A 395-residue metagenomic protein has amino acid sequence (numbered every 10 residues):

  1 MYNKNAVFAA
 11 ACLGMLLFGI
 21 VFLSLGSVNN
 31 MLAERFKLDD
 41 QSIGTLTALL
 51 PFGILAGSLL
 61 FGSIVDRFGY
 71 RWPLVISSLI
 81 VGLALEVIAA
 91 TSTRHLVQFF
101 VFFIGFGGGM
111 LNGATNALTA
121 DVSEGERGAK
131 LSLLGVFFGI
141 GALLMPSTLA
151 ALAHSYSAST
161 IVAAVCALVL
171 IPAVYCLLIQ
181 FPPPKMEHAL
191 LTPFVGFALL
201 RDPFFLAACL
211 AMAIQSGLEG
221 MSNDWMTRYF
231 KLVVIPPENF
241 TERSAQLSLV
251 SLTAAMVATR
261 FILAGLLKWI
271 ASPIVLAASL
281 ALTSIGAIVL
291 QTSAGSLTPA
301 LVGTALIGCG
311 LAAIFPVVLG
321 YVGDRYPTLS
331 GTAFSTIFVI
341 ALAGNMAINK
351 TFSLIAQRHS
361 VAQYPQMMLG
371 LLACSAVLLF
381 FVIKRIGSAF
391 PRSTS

Functional and structural regions predicted by a protein language model:
L23, P51-L59, L143, T253-F261 (+1 more regions): Residue-level signature of mid-helix packing/kink "hotspots" within the transmembrane helices of 12-pass Major
L25-G26, P203-V250, A254-V257: Extracytoplasmic gate region of multi-pass secondary transporters
K37, G69, A90-H95, E124 (+2 more regions): Helix-breaking motifs and short loop linkers at transmembrane-helix boundaries and internal kinks in secondary membrane
A56-T93: Conserved MFS/SLC helix-loop-helix module at the cytosolic interface between two early adjacent transmembrane helices
G57-G69, T259-A271, A356: Helix-to-loop junctions at the C-terminal end of transmembrane segments in multipass secondary transporters
F100-V136: Cytoplasmic helix-loop-helix junction between adjacent transmembrane helices in 12-TM secondary transporters
E126, L133-F181: Helix-loop-helix hairpin linking two adjacent transmembrane segments in secondary transporters
A271-V318: C-terminal transmembrane helical hairpin of 12-TM major facilitator-type secondary transporters
